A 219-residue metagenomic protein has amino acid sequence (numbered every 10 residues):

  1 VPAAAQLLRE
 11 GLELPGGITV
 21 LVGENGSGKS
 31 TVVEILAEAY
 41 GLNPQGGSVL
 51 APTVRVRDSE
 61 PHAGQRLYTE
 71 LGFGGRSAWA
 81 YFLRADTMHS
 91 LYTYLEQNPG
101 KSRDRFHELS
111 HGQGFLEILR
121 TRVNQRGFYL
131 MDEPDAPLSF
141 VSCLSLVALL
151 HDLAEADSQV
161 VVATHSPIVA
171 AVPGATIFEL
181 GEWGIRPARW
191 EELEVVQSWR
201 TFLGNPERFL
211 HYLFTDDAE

Functional and structural regions predicted by a protein language model:
V1-E10: N-terminal pre-Walker A segment at the start of P-loop NTPase domains
I18-V20, S30-Q97: ABC ATPase nucleotide-binding domain signature region
V22-G23, E133: The Walker A (P-loop) glycine that initiates the GxxxxGKT/S ATP-binding motif of P-loop NTPases
G26-S27: ATP-binding Walker
L83, Y129-D132, Q159-T164: Structural recognition of the conserved hydrophobic beta-strand(s) that form the central parallel beta-sheet of P-loop
L109-E133, V141-L153: GG-anchored amphipathic helix commonly corresponding to the ABC/SMC/Rad50 NBD signature/C-loop
V141, S145-Q159, S166-E219: C-terminal lobe/lid and adjacent interdomain/linker elements of RecA-like ASCE P-loop ATPase modules
